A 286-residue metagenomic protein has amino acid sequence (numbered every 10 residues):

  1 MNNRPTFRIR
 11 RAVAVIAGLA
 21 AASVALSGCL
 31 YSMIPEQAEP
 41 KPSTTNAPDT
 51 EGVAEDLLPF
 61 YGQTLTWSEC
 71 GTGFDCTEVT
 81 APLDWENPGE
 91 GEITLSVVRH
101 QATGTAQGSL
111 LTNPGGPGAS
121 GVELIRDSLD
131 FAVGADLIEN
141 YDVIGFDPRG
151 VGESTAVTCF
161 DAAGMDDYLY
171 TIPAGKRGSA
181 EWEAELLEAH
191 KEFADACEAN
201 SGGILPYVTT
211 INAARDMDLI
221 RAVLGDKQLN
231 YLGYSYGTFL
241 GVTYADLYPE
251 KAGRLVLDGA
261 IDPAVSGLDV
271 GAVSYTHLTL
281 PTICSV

Functional and structural regions predicted by a protein language model:
N2-L19: N-terminal export and membrane-targeting signals
L30-S32: Bacterial signal peptide processing site
E39-A47: Ser/Thr-rich, Proline-interspersed low-complexity disordered segments
N46-L278, S285: Gly/Pro-rich cap/lid or specificity-loop segments adjacent to the active site
